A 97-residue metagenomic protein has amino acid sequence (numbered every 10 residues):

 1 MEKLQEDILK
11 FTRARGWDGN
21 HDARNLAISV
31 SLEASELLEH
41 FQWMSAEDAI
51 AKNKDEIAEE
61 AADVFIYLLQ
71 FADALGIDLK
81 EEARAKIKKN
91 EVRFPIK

Functional and structural regions predicted by a protein language model:
M1-A61, F65-K97: Flexible "arm" and connector segments at domain edges
